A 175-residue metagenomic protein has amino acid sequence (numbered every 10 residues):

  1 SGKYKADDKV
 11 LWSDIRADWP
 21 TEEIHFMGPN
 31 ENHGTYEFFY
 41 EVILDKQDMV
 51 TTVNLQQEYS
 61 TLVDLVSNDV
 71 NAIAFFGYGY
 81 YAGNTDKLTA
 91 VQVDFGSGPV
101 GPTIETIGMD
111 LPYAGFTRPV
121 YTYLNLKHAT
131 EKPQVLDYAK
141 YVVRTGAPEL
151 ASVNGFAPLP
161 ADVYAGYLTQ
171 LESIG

Functional and structural regions predicted by a protein language model:
S1-G175: Flexible loop/hinge segments at secondary-structure junctions
